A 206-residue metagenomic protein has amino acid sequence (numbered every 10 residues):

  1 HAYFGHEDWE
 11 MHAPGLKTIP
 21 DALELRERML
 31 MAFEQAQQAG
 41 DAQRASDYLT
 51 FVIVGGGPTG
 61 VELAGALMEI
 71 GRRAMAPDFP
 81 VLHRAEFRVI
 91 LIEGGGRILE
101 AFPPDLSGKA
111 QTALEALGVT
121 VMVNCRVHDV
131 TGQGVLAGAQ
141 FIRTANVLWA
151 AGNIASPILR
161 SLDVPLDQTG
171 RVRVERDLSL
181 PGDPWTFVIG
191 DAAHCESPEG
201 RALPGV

Functional and structural regions predicted by a protein language model:
H1-A2, A64, N153-A155: Short glycine-rich anion-binding loops that position phosphate/pyrophosphate groups of nucleotides and phosphorylated
A2-T59, A66-R73: Glycine-rich dinucleotide-binding loop and its adjacent helix/turn
F4-W9, G65-A66, P103-P104, L159-D163 (+1 more regions): Short amphipathic alpha-helical segments
H12-G40, Q133-L136, F141-V206: FAD-site-proximal beta/loop scaffold in flavoenzymes
V54, V61, I92, I189-G190: Active-site flanking residues adjacent to catalytic metal/cofactor-binding acidic residues
V61, I98-L99, C195-E196, G200: Catalytic P-loop NTPase motifs of RecA-like helicase/translocase cores
M68-R176, G182: A Rossmann-like FAD-binding core segment of flavoenzymes
